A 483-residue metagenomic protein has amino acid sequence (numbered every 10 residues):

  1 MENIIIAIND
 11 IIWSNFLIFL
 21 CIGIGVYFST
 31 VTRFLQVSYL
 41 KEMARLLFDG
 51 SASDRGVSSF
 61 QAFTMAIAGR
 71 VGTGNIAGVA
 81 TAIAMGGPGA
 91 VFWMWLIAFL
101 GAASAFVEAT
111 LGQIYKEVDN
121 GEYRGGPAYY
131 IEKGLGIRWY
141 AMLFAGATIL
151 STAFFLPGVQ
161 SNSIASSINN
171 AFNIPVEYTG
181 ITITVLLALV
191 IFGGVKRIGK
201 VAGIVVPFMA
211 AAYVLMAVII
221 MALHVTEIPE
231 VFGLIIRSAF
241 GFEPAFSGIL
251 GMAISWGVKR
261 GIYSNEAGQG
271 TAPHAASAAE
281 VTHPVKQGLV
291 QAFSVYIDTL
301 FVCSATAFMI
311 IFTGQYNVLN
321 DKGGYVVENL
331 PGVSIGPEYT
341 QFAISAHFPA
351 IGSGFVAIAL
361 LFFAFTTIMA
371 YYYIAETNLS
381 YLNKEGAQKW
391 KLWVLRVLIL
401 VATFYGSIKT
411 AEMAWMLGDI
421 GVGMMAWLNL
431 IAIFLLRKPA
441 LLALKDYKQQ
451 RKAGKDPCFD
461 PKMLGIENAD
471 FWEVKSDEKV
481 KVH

Functional and structural regions predicted by a protein language model:
M1-T73, I83-G89, G101, F434-H483: N-terminal alpha-helical transmembrane segments of multi-pass membrane transport and channel/translocase proteins
L17, V31-Q36, G74-V79, P88 (+7 more regions): Transmembrane helix-loop junctions in multi-pass membrane proteins
L20-Y27, V31-A44, N162-I168, P175-I236 (+2 more regions): Membrane-interface loop-to-helix entry segments
I24-S29, I97-G121, P127-I191, A359-I368 (+1 more regions): Helix-loop-helix module between adjacent transmembrane segments
F34-S59, T81-V91, A103-L135, N320-H347 (+2 more regions): Flexible loop linkers connecting adjacent transmembrane helices in multi-pass alpha-helical membrane transporters
D54-M85, L111-I114, N120-A128, E132 (+2 more regions): Alpha-helical membrane segments and immediately flanking helix-loop junctions that form or couple to the substrate/ion
L100-E108, I181-V195, V206-T226, K259-I262 (+2 more regions): Selective recognition of specific alpha-helical transmembrane segments in multi-pass small-molecule
V107-Y115, N120, V218-L234, A245 (+2 more regions): Extracellular/periplasmic helix-exit of transmembrane alpha-helices
